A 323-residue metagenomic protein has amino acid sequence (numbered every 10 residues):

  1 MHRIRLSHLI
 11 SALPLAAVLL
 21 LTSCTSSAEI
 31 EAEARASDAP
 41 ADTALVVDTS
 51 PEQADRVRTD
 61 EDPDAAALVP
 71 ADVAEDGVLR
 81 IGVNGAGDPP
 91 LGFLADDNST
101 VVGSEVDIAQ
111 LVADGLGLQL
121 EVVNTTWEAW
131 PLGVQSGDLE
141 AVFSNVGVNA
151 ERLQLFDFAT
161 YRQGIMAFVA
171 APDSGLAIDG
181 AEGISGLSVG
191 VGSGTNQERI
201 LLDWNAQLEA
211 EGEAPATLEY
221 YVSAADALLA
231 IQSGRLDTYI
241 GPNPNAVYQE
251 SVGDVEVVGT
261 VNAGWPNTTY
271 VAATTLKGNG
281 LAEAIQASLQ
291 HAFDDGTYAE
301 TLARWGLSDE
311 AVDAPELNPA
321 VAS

Functional and structural regions predicted by a protein language model:
V18-S23: C-terminal motif of bacterial Sec signal peptides marking the signal peptidase cleavage site
T25, A36-P63, V106-G115, S174 (+4 more regions): Extended ligand-binding regions for polar small-molecule ligands
E33-F143: Extracytoplasmic small-molecule ligand-binding "clamshell" domains of the periplasmic binding protein/Venus flytrap
A86-D88, S99-D114, V146, I165-S223 (+2 more regions): Bilobed "Venus flytrap"/periplasmic-binding protein-like clamshell domains and structurally analogous long
Q110, Q119-G183: Acidic, polar ligand-binding/catalytic clefts
L118-Q119, S136-S144, L187-S188, Q232-G241: Alpha-to-beta junction loops
A129, V146-L153, L201-D203, Q207 (+1 more regions): A ligand-binding cleft/hinge motif common to bilobed small-molecule-binding domains
Q163-A170, S251-Q290, S308-S323: Periplasmic-binding protein-like
